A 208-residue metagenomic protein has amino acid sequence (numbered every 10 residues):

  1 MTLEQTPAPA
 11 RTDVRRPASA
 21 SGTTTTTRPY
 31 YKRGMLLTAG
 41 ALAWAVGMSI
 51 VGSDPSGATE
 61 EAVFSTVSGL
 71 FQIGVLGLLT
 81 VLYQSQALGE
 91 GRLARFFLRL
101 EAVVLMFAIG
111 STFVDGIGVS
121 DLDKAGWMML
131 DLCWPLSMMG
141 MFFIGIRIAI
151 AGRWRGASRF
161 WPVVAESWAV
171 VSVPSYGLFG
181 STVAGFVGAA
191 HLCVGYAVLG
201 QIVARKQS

Functional and structural regions predicted by a protein language model:
T2-S208: Hydrophobic, aromatic-enriched alpha-helical segments typical of multi-pass transmembrane helices
